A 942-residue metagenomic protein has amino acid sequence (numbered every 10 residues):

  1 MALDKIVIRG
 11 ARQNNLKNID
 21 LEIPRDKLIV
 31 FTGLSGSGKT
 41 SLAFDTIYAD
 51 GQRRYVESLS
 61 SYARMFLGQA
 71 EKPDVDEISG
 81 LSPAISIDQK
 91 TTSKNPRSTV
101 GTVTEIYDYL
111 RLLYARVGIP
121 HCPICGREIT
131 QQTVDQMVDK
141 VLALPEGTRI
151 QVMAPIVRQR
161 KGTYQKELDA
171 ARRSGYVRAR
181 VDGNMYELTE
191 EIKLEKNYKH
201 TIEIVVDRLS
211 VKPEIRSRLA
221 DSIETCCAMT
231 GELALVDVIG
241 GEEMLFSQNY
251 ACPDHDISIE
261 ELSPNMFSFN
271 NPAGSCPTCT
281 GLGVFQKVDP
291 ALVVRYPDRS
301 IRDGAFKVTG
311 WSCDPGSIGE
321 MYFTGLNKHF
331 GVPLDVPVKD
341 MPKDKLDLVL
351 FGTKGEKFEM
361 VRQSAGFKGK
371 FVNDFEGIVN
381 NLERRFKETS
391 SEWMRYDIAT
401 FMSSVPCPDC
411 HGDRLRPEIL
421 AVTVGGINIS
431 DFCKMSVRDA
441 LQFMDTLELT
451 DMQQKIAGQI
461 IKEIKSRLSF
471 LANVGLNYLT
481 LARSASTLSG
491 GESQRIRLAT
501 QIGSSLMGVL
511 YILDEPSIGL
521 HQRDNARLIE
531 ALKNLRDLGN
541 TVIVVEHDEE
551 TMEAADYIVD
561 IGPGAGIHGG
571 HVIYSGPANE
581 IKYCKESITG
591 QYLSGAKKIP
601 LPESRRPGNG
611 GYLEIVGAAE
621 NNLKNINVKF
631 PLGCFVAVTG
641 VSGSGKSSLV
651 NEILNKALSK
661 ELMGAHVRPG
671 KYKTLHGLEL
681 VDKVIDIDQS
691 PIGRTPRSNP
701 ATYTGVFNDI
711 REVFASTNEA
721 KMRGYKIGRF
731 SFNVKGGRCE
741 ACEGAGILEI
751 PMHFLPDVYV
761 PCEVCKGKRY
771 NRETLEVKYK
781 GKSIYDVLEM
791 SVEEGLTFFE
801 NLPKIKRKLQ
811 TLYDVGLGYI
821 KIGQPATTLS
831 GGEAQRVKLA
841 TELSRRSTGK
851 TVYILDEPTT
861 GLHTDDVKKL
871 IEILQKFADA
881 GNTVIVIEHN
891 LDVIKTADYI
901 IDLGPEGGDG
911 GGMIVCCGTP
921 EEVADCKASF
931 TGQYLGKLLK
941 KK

Functional and structural regions predicted by a protein language model:
M1-K942: Conserved phosphate-binding elements of NTP-dependent enzyme cores
